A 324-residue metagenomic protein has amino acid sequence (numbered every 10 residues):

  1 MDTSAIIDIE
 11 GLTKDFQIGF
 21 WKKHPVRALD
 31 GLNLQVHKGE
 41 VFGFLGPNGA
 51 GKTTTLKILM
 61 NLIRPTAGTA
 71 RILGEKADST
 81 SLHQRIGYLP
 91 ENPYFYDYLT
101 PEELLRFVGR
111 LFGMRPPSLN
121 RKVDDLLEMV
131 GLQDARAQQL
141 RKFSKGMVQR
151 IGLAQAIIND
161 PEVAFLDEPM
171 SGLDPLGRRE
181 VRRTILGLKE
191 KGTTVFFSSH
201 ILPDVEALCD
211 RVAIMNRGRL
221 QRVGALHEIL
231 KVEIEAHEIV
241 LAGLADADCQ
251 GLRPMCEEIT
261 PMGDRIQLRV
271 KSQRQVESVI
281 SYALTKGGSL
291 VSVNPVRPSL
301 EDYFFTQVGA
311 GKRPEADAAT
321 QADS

Functional and structural regions predicted by a protein language model:
G68-L82: Conserved ABC transporter NBD signature motif
R106, R110, P117-A135: Conserved ABC ATPase "signature" region
L153: Hydrophobic anchor residue at the start of the ABC signature
A164-E168: Catalytic Walker B motif of ABC-type/P-loop ATPase nucleotide-binding domains
R182-V270: ABC transporter nucleotide-binding domain
